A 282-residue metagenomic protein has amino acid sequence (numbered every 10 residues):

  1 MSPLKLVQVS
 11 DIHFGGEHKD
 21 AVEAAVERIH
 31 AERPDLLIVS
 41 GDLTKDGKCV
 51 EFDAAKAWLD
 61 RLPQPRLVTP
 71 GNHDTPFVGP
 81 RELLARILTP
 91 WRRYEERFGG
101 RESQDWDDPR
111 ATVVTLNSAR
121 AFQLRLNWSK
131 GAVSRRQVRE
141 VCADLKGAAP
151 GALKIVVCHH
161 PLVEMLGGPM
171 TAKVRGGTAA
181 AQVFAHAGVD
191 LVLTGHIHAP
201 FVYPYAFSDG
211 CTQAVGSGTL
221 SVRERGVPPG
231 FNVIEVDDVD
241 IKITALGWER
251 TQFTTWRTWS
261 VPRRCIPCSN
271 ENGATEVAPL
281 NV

Functional and structural regions predicted by a protein language model:
M1-R61, F77, N272, N281: N-terminal active-site segment of His-dependent metallophosphoesterases
M1-V7, Q104-T115, K146-L153, A206-Q213: Beta-strand-turn-beta hairpins that frame and shape the catalytic cleft of phosphate-ester-processing enzymes
Q8-S10, L37-D42, R66-N72, N117 (+3 more regions): Active-site neighborhood of phospho(di)ester-bond hydrolases with catalytic His/Asp-centered motifs
G15-D20, K45-V50, N72-P80, R120-L126 (+3 more regions): Active-site environment of divalent metal-dependent phosphoester hydrolases
F52-E140, V183-A185, S208-D209, V233: Extended active-site neighborhood of metal-dependent phosphoesterases/phosphodiesterases
L145-M165: Short acidic, glycine-rich surface-loop motifs adjacent to enzyme active sites
L166-V239: Conserved beta-sheet core of the metallophosphoesterase superfamily
V236-V282: A short C-terminal boundary segment appended to hydrolase-like catalytic domains
